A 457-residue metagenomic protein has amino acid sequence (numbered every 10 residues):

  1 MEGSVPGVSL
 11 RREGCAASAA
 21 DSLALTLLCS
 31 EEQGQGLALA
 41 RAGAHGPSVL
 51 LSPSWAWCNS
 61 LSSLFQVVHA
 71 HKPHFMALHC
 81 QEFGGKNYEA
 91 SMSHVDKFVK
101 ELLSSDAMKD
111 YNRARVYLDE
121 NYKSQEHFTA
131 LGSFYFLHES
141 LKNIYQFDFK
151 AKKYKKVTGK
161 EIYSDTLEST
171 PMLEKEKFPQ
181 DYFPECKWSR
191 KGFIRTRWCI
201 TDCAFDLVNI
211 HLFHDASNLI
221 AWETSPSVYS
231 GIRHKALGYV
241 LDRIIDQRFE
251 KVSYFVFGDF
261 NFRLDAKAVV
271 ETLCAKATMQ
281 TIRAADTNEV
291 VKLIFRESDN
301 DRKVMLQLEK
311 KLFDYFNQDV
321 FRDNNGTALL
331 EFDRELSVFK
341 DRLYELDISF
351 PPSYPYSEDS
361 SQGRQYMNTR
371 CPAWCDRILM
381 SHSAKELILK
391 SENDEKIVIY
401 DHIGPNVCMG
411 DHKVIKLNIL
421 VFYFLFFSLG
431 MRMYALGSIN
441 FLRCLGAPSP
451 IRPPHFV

Functional and structural regions predicted by a protein language model:
M1-I144, Y163-E174, P179-P184, I194 (+3 more regions): N-terminal, active-site-proximal structural segment of metallo-dependent hydrolase catalytic domains
L28, M76-L78, D206-I210, F255: Hydrophobic/aromatic beta-strand patches that form the interior of the parallel beta-sheet core in alpha/beta enzyme
G43, F75, S133, A204 (+3 more regions): A residue-level signal for beta-strand positions that form part of recognition/binding surfaces within mature
S63, S93-S104, K150-I162, H214 (+1 more regions): Amphipathic alpha-helical scaffolding segments
H71, I200-D202: A generic beta-sheet turn/junction motif
F98, A107-L118, E168-F183, K187 (+4 more regions): Catalytic lobes of large eukaryotic enzymes
A130, R190-G192, A373: Residues that act as N-cap/strand-start positions at coil-to-secondary-structure junctions
G192-R197, P405: Short, surface-exposed beta-strand/loop micro-motifs that present aromatic residues
